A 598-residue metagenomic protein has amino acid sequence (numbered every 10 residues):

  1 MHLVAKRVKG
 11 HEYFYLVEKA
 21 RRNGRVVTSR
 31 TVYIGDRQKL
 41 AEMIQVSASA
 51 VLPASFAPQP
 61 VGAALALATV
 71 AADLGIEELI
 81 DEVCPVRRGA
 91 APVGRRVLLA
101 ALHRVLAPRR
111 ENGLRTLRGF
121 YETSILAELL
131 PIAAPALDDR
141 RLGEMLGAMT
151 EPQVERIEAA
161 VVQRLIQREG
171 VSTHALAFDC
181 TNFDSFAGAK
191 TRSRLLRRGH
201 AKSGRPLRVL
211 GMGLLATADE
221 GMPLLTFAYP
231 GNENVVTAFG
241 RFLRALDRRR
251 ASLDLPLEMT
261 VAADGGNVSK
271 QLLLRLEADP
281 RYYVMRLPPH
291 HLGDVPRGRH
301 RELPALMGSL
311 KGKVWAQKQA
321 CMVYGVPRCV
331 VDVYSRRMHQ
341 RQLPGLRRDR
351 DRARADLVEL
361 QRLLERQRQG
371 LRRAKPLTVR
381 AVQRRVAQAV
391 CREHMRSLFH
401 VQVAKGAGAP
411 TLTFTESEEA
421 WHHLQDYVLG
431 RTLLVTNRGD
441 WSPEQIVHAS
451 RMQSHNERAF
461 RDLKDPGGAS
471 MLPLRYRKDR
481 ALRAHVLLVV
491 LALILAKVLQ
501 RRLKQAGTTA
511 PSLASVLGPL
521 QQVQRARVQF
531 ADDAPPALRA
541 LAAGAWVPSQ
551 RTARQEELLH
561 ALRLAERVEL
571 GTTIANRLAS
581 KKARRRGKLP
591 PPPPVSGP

Functional and structural regions predicted by a protein language model:
M1-R197, P206, G213-N234, G240 (+5 more regions): Dynamic "connector" segments at or just before major functional cores
E18, R208-L210, T217, L225-A228 (+3 more regions): An anionic, glycine-rich sequence signature occurring as long contiguous blocks
F120-L126, D219-P223, L253-P256, H291 (+4 more regions): Short acidic (Asp/Glu) and glycine-rich catalytic loops that position anionic groups and cofactors
N234, V261-Q271, P289-L292, R480-L482: Acidic, metal-coordinating catalytic cores used for nucleic-acid/nucleotide bond scission and strand-transfer chemistry
L273-Y282: Short, surface-exposed basic-aromatic patches at helix termini and helix-loop junctions that form
I446-R475: Short amphipathic alpha-helical "interface-anchor" segments enriched in bulky aromatics
R477-L499: Basic, amphipathic alpha-helical segments enriched in Lys/Arg and hydrophobic/aromatic residues
A492-F530: Conserved nucleotidyltransferase catalytic core and NTase-mimicking acidic/glycine-rich helix/loop elements in nucleic
